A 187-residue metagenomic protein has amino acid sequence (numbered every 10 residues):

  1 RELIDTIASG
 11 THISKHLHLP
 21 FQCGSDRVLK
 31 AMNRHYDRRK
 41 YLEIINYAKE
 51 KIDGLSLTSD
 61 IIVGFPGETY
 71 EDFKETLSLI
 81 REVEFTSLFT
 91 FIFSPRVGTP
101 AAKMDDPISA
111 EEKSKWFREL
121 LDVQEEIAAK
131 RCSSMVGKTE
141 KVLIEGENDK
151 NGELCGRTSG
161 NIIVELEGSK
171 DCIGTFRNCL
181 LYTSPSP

Functional and structural regions predicted by a protein language model:
R1-T86, F93, G98-E112: Conserved non-cysteine loop/helix-boundary elements of the Radical SAM core domain that shape
G54-L57, L88, I127, G146: Generic hydrophobic-segment detector
I92, K103-S184: Terminal RNA-binding accessory module
